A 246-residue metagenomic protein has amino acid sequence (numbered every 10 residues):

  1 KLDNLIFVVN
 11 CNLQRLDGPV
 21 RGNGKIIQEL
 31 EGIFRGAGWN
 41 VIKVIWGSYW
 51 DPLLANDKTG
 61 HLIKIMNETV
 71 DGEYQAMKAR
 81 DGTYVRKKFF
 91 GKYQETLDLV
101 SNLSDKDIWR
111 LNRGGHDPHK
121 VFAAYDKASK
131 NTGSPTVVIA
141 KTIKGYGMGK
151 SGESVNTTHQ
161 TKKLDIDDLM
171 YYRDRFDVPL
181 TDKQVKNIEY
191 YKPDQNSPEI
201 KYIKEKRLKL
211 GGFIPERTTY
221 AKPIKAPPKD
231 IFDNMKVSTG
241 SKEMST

Functional and structural regions predicted by a protein language model:
I6-V8, N12-T246: Conserved acidic/glycine
